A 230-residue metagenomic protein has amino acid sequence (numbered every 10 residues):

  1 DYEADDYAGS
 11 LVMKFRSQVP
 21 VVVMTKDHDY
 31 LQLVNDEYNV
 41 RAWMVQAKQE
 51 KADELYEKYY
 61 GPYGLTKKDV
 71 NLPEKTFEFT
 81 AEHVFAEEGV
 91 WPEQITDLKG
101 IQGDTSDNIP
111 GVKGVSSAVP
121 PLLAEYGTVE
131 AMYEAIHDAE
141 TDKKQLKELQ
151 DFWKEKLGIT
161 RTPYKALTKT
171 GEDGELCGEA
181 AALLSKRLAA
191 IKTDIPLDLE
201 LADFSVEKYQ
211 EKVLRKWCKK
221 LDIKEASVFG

Functional and structural regions predicted by a protein language model:
D1-L199, S227-V228: Extended two-metal-dependent nuclease catalytic cores across DNA- and RNA-processing enzymes
A52, Q210-E211: Charge-rich, low-complexity amphipathic helices in intrinsically disordered tails/linkers adjacent to domains
L199-E200, E211: C-terminal domain-closing interface element
F204-Y209: Charged, low-complexity intrinsically disordered segments
E211-G230: Long, highly charged low-complexity segments enriched in Glu/Asp and Lys/Arg with interspersed Ser/Thr
